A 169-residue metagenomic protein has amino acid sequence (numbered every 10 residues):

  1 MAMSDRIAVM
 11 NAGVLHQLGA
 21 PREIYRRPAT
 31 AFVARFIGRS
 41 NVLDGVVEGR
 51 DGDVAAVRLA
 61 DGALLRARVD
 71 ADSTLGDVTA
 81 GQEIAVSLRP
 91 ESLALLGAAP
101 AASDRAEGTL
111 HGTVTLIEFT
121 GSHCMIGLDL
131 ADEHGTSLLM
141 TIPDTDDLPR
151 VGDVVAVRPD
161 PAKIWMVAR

Functional and structural regions predicted by a protein language model:
M1-A63: Internal alpha/beta loop-helix hairpins
S40, G49-R169: Non-catalytic connector elements of ABC transporters
